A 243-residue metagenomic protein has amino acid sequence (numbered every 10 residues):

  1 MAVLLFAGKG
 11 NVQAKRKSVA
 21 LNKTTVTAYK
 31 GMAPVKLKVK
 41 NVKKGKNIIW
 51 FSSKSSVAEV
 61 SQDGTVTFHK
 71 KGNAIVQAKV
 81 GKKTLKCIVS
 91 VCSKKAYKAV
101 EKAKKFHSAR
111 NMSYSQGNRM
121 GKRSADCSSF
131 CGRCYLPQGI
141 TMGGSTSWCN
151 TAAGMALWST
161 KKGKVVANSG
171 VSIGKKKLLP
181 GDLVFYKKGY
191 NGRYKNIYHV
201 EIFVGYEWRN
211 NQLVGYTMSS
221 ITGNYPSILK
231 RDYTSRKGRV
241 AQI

Functional and structural regions predicted by a protein language model:
M1-L4: Bacterial N-terminal signal peptides
K9-S93: Extracytoplasmic soluble-region selector
A78-K79, P226-T234: A short, polar/proline- and glycine-enriched secondary-structure boundary/capping micro-motif
C92-G143, K187, N196: N-terminal capping segments
T141-S227: ...with weaker cross-activation on analogous glycine-rich loops/strands in unrelated enzymes
R236-I243: Low-complexity, Gly/Ser/Thr/Pro-rich intrinsically disordered linker/tail segments
